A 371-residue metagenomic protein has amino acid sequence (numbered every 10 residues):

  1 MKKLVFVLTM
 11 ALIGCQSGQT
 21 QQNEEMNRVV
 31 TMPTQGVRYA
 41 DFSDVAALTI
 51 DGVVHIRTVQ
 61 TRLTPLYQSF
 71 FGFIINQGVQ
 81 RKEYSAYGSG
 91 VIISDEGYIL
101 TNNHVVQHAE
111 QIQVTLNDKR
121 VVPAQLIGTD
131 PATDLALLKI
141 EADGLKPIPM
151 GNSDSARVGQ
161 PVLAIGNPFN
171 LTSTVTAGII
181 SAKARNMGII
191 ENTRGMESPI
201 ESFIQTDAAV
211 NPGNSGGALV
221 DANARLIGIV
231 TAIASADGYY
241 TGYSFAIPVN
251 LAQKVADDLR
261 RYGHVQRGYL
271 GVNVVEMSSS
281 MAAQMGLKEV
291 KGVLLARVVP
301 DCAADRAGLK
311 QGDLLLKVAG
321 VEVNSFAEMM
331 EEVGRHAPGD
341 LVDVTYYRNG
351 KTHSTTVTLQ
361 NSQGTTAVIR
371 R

Functional and structural regions predicted by a protein language model:
K2-V7: Sec-dependent signal peptide recognition, specifically the positively charged N-region followed immediately by
I13-G14: C-terminal motif of bacterial Sec signal peptides marking the signal peptidase cleavage site
S17-Q284, K288-K291, A296-P300, F326 (+4 more regions): Serine-dependent protease modules
I92-I93, Y346-N349: Short hydrophobic alpha-helical segments used for membrane anchoring or interfacial signaling
E96-N103, A303-F326: Conserved PDZ fold ligand-binding element
V121, T352-S354: A structural signal for beta-strand boundary/capping segments at domain termini and interdomain linkers
